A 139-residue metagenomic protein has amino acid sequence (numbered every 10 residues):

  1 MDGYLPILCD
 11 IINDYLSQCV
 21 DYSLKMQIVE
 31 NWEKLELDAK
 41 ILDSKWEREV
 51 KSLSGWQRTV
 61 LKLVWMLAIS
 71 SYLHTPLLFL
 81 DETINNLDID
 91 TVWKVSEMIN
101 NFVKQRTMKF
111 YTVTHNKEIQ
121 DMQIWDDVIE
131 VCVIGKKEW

Functional and structural regions predicted by a protein language model:
M1-W139: Terminal ABC-like ATPase head and other globular end-domains that cap long coiled-coil arms in SMC/Rad50/SbcC-family
